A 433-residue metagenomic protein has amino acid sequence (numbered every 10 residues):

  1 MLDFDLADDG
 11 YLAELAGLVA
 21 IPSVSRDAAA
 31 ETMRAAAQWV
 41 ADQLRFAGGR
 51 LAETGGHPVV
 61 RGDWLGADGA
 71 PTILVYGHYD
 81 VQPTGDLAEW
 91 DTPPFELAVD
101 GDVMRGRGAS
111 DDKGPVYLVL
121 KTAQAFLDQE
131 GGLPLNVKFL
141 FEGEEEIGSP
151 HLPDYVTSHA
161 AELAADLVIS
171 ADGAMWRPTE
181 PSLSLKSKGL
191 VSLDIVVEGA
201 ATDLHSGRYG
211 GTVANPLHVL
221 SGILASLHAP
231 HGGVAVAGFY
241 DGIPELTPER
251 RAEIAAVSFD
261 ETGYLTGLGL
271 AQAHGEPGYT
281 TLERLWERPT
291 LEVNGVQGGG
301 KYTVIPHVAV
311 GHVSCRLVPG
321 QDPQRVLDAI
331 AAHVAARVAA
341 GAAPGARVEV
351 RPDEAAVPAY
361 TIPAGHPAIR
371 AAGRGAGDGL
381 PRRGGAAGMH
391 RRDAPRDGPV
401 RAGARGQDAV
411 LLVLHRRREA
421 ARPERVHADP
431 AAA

Functional and structural regions predicted by a protein language model:
M1-L87, V308, R325-L327: N-terminal helical capping/dimerization or prosegment-like subdomains of hydrolases acting on amide or phosphate bonds
A70-F141: Active-site metal-coordination/substrate-binding segment of hydrolases, especially metallo-dependent peptidases
Y79-V81, V103, L140-G148, A171-M175 (+2 more regions): Acidic, glycine-rich active-site loops and adjacent beta-strand->loop/helix elements that engage anionic groups
S110-K186: Acidic/histidine-rich catalytic neighborhood of metal-dependent amide-processing enzymes
L185, S206-V296, V304, Q321-R347: Acidic-enriched catalytic cores of C-N bond-cleaving enzymes acting on peptides and small amides
V196, L220, V296, V308-G311 (+1 more regions): Zn-dependent metallopeptidase/amidohydrolase metal-coordination segment
Y302-R337, A359-G373: C-terminal substrate/ligand-recognition segments
S314-L317, R347-G365, M389-R391, R396: A short beta-alpha structural unit
